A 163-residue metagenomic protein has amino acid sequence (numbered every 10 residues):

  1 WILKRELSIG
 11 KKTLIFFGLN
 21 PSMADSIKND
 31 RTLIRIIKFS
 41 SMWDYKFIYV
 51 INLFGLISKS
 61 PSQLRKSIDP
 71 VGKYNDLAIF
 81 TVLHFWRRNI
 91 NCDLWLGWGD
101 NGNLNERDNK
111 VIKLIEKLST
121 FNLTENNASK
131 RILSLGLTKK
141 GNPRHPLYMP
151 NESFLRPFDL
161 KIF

Functional and structural regions predicted by a protein language model:
W1-F85, D100: A polyanion-binding, active-site-adjacent surface
L64-F163: Glycine/proline-rich loop-helix segments at beta-alpha junctions forming the active-site rim of enzyme cores
